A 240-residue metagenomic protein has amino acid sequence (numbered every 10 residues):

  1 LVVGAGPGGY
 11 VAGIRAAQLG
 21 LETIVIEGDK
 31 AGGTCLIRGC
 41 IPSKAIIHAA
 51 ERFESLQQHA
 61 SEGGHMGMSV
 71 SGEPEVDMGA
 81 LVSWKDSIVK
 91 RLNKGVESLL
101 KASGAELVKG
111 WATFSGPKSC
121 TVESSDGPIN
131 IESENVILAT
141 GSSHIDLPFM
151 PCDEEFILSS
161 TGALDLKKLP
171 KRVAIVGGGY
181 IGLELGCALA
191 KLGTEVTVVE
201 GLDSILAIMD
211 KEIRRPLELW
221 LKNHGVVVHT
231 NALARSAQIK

Functional and structural regions predicted by a protein language model:
L1-V25, A174-I175, I181-K191: N-terminal Rossmann-like FAD-binding beta1-loop-alpha1 element of flavoenzymes
V2-P7, K30-A31, I37, H65 (+3 more regions): Short glycine/serine/threonine-biased micro-segments
V3, D86-S87, V176, I208: Residue-level marker of alpha-helix boundaries and capping positions
I14-L21, I26-L169, L202-L206, E212-R215 (+2 more regions): Glycine-rich flavin
G20, G193-E195, G225: Glycine-centered short loops/turns at secondary-structure junctions
K167-M209: Rossmann-like NAD(P)H-binding beta-loop-alpha module
